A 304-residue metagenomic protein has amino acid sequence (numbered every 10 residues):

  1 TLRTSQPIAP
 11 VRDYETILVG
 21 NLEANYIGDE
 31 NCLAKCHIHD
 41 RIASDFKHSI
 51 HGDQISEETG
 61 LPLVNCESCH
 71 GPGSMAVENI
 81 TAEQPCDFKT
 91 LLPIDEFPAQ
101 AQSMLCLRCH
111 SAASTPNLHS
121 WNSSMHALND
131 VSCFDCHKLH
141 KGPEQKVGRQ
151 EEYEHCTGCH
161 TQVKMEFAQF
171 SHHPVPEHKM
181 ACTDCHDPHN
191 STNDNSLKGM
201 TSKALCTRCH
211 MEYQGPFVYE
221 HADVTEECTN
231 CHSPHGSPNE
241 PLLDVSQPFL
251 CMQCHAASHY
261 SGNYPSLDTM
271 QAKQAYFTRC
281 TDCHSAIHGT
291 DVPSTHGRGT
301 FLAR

Functional and structural regions predicted by a protein language model:
T1-R304: Short sequence/structural segments immediately N-terminal
